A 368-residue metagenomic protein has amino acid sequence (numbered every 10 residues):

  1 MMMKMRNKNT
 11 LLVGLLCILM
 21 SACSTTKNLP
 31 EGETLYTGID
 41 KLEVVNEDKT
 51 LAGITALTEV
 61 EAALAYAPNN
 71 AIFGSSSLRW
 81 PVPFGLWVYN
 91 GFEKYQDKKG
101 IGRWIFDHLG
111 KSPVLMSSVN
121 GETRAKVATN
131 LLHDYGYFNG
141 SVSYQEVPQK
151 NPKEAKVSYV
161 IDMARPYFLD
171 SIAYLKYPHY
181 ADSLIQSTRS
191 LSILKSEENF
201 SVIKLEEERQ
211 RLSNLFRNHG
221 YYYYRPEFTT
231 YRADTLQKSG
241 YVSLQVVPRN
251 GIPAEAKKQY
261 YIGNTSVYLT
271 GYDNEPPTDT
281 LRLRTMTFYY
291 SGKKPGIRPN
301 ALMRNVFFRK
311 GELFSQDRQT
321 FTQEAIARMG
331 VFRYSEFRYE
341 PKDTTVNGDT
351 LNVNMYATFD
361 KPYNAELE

Functional and structural regions predicted by a protein language model:
M2-L11: Bacterial N-terminal signal peptides that target proteins for export
L19-A22: C-terminal motif of bacterial Sec signal peptides marking the signal peptidase cleavage site
S24-R328, Y334-F337, G348-L351: Interaction-mediating elements
I161-M163, Y356-D360: Active-site beta-strand termini and strand-to-loop segments that position acidic
I185-S187, E340, Y356, E368: Transmembrane beta-strands of outer-membrane beta-barrel proteins
N305-V306, Y339, Y363-E368: Transmembrane beta-strand segments that form the barrel wall of outer-membrane beta-barrel proteins
P341-V346: AMP-binding (ANL) adenylation modules
D349-L351, K361-A365: Outer-envelope beta-barrel architecture signal
